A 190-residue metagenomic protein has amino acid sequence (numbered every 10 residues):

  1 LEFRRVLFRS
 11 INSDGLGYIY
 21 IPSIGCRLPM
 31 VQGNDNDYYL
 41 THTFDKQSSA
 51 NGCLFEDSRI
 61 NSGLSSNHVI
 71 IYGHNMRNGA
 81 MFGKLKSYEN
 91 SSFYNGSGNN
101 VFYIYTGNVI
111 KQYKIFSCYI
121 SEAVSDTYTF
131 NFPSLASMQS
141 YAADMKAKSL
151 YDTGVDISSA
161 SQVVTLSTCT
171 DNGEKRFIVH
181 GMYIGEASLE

Functional and structural regions predicted by a protein language model:
R4-E190: Solvent-exposed, non-transmembrane regions of membrane-associated and secreted proteins
